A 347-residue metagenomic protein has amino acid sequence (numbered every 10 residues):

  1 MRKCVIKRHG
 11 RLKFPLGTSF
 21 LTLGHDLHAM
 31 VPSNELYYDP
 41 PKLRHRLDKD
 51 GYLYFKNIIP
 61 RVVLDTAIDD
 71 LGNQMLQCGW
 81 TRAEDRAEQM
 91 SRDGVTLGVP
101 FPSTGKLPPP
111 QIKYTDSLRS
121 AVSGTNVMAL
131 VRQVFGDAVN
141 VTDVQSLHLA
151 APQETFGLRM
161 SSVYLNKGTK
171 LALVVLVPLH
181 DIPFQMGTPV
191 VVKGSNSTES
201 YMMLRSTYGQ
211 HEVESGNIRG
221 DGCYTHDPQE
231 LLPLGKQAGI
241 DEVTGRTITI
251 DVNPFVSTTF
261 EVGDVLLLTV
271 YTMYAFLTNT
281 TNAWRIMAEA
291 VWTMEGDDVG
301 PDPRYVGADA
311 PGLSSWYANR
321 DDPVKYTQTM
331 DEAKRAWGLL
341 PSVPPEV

Functional and structural regions predicted by a protein language model:
C4-K49, K56-N166, P303: Non-heme Fe(II)-dependent double-stranded beta-helix
G10-F20, G24-H28, P32, D85 (+3 more regions): Non-heme Fe(II)/2-oxoglutarate
V63-D65, F184-Q185, E199-S200, A275-L277 (+1 more regions): Short catalytic/ligand-binding loop motif for oxyanion handling, primarily in non-cytosolic enzymes, centered on
D137-Q145, E154-F156, L171-V177, G187 (+1 more regions): Generic beta-strand structural signal
R159-S161, E242-D251, W284, P303-G307: Short, surface-exposed loop/helix-turn segments at secondary-structure junctions that function as lids/hinges flanking
M160-S162, V177-D181, K193: Short, structured patches in soluble enzyme cores that scaffold and shape functional sites
N166-F184, T259-V262, L267, V291-M294: Short, conserved beta-strand element in jelly-roll/cupin
F184-T272: Double-stranded beta-helix
